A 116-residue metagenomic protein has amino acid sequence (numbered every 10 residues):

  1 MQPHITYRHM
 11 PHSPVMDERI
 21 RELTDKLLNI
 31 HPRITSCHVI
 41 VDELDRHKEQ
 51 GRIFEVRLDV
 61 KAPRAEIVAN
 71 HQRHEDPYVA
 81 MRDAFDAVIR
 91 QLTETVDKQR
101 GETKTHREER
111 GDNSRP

Functional and structural regions predicted by a protein language model:
M1-P116: N-terminal, polar/charged subdomain of small-to-medium soluble alpha/beta proteins
